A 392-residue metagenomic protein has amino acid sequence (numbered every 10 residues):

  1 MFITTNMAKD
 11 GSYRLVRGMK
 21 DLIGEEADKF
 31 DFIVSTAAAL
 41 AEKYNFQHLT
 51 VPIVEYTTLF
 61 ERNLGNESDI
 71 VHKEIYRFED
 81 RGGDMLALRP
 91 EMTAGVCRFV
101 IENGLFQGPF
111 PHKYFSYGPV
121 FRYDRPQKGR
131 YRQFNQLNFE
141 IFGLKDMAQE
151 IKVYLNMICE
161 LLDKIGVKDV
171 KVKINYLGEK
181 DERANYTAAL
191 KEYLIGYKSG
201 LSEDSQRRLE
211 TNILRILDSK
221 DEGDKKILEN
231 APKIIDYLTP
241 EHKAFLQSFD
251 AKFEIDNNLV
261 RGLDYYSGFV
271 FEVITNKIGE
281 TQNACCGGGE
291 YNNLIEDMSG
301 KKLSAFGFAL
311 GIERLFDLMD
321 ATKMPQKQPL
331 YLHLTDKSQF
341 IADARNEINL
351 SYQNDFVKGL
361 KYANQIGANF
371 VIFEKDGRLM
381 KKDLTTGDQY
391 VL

Functional and structural regions predicted by a protein language model:
F2-A94, Q149-V153: TRNA-binding/sensing appendages of the translation machinery
M7-G11, K43-P52, N66, F99-K113 (+2 more regions): Short charge-dense sequence patches
M19-F32, R81-R89, K173-S202, V273: An N-terminal domain-start capping segment
E26, F32-Y44, E55-Y56, G83 (+3 more regions): Positively charged, Gly/Ser-enriched RNA/tRNA-binding surfaces
I53-H72, K173-T187, L259-G268, D355-K361 (+1 more regions): Beta-rich nucleic-acid/ligand-interaction surfaces
E61-I75, K191-I195, V273-K277, I366-E374 (+1 more regions): Short, structured secondary-structure boundary patches
D69-R81, A188-L217: Acidic, His- and aromatic-enriched active-site or binding-groove loops in soluble protein domains that engage sugars
